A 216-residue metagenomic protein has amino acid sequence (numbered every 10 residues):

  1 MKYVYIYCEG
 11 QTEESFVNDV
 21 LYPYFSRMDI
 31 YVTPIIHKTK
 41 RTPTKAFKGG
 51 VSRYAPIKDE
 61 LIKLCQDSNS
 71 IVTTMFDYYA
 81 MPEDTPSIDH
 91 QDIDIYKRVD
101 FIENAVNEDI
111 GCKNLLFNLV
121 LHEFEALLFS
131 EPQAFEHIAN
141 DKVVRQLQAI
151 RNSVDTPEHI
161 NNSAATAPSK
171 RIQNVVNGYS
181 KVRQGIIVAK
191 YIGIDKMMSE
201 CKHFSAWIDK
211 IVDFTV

Functional and structural regions predicted by a protein language model:
M1-V4: Extreme N-terminal starter segment of soluble prokaryotic enzymes
I6-C8: Short hydrophobic beta-strand that contains or immediately precedes a catalytic carboxylate
G10-T12: Short polar catalytic/cofactor-binding loops
E14-T44, I57-V216: C-terminal accessory helical subdomains adjacent to catalytic cores in phosphodiester- and nucleotide-handling enzymes
F47-Y54: Non-catalytic terminal and connector segments of soluble metabolic enzymes
